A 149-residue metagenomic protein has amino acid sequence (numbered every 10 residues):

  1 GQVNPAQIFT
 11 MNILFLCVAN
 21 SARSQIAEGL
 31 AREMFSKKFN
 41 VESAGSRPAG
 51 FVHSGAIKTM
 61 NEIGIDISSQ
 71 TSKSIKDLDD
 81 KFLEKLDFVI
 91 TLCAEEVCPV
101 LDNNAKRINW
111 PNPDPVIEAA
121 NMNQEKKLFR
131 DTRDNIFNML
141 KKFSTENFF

Functional and structural regions predicted by a protein language model:
Q7-F149: Short polar/charged helix/loop
